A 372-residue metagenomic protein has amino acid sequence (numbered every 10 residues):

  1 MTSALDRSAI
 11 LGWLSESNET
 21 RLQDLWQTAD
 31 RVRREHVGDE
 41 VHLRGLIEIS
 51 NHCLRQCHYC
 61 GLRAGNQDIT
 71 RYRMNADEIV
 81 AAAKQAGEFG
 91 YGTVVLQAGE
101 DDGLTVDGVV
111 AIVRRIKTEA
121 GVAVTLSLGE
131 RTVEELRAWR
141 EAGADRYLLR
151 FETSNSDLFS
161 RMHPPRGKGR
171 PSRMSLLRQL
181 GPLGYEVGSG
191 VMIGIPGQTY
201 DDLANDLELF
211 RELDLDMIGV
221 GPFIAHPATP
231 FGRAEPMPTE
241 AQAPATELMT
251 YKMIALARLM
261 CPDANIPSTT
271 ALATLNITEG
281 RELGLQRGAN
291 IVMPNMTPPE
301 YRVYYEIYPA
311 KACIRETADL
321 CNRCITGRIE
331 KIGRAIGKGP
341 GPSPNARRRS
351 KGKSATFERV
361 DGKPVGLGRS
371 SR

Functional and structural regions predicted by a protein language model:
M1-T20, R211-R372: Auxiliary Fe-S-binding modules of radical SAM enzymes
R21-H42: Short, charged low-complexity linear segments at domain edges
A29, C57, L96, L149 (+4 more regions): Conserved, mostly hydrophobic/aromatic
V37-E78: Canonical Radical SAM [4Fe-4S] cluster-binding loop centered on the CxxxCxxC motif and its immediate flanking residues
G45, A83, V110-R114, L136 (+6 more regions): Generic structural signal for well-ordered alpha-helices, preferentially at hydrophobic/aromatic core positions
I47-I49, E100-D102, L128-T132, T153-N155 (+5 more regions): Active-site-proximal loop/turn and secondary-structure-junction residues that shape catalytic pockets, frequently
A64-V80, A86-L180, E186-I193, D216-G219: Core AdoMet radical
T132-E141, P196-R211, T274-Q286: Catalytic cores of alpha/beta
